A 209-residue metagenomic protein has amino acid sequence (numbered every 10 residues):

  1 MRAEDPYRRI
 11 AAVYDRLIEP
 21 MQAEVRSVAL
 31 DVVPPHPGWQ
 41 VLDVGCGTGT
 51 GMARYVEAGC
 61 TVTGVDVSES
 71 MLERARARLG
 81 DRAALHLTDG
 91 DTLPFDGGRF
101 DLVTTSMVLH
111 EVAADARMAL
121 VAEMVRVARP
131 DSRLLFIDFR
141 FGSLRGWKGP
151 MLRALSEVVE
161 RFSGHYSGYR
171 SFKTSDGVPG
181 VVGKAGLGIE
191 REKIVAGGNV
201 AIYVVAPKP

Functional and structural regions predicted by a protein language model:
M1-H36, T50, L152: Conserved class I S-adenosyl-L-methionine
L42, T48-T92: Class I SAM-dependent methyltransferase SAM/SAH-binding core
T104: A conserved beta-strand element that flanks and buttresses the S-adenosyl-L-methionine
M107-V108: Short catalytic micro-motifs in class I SAM-dependent methyltransferases
M118-P130: A short glycine-rich, Lys/Arg-flanked "PGG" loop and its adjoining helix->strand segment in the class I
I137-A185, R191-K193: C-terminal alpha-helical "lid/dimerization" subdomain adjacent to the S-adenosyl-L-methionine
A185-L187, R191-P209: Core SAM-dependent methyltransferase catalytic element
